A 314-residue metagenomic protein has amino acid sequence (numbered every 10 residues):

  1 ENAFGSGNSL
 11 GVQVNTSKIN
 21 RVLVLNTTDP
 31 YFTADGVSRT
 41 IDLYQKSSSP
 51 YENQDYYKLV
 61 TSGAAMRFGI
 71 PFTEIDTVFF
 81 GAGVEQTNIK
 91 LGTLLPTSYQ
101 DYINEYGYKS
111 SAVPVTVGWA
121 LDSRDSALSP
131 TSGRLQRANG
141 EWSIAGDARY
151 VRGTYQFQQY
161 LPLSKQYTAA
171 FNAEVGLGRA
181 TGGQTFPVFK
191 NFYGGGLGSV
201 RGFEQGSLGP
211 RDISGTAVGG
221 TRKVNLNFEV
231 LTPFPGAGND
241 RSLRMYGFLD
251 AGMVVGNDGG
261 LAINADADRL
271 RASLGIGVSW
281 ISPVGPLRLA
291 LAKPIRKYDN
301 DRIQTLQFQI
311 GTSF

Functional and structural regions predicted by a protein language model:
E1-L128, R134-L135, G198-G202, G206-T216 (+3 more regions): Gram-negative/organellar outer-membrane beta-barrel architecture
T16-K18, S164, L249, W280-V284 (+1 more regions): A generic beta-sheet turn/junction motif
I19, K58-V60, R149-G153, R269-L270: Short, glycine/acidic-rich beta->alpha junctions
K90-D258, I263, N300, Q307-S313: C-terminal outer-membrane beta-barrel translocator/porin domains of Gram-negative envelope proteins and their
V254-D299, L306: C-terminal structured "cap/appendage" subdomains that terminate the fold
